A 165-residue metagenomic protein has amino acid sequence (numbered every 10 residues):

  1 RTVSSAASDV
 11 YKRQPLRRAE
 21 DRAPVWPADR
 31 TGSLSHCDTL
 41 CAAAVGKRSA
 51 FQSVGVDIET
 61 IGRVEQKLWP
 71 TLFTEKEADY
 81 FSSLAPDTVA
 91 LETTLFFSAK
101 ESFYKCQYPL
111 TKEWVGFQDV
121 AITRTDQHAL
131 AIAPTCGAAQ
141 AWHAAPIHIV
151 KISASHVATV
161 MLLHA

Functional and structural regions predicted by a protein language model:
R1-A7, Y11: Single conserved hydrophobic/aromatic residue that forms the stacking wall/gate of nucleotide- or nucleobase-binding
S4, S33-C37, S98: Short linear Ser/Thr-Pro motifs
K12-C41: Charged, flexible boundary elements
P15-R17, S33-S35, A44, T123 (+2 more regions): Residues in well-ordered beta-strands of folded domains
L34-L68: Active-site beta-strand/loop microenvironment that shapes enzyme catalytic pockets
S49-F51, S83-A90, T125-Q127: Short, glycine- and charge-enriched coil/turn segments that flank and shape catalytic ligand pockets
T60-D119: Surface-exposed, charge/polar-rich loops and edge strands
P109-A165: C-terminal accessory segment of soluble enzyme catalytic cores
